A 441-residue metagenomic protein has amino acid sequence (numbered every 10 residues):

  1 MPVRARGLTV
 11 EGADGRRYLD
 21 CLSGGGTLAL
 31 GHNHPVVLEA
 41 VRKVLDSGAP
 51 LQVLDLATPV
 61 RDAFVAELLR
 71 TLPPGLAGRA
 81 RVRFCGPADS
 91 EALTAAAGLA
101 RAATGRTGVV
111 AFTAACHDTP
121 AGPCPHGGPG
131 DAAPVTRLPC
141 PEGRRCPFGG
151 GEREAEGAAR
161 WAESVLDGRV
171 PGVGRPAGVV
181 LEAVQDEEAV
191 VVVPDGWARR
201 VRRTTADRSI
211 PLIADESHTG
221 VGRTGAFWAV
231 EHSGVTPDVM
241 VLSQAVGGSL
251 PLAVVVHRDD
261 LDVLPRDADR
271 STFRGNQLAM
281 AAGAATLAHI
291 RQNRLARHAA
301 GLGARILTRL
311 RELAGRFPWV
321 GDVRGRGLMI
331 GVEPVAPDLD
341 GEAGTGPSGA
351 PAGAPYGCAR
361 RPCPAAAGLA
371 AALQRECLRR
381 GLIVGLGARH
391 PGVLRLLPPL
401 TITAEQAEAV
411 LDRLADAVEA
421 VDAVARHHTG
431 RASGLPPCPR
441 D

Functional and structural regions predicted by a protein language model:
M1-D441: Conserved N-terminal phosphate-binding loop of PLP-dependent enzymes in the Aspartate aminotransferase
